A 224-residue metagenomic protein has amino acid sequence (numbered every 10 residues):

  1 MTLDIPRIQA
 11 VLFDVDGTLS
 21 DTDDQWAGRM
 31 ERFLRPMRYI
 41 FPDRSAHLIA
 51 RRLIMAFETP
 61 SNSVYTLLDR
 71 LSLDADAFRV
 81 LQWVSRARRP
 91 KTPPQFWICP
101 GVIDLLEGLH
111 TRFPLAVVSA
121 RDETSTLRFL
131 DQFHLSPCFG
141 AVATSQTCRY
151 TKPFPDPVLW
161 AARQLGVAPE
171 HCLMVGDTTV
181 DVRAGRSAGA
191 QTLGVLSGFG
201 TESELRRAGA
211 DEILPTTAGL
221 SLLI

Functional and structural regions predicted by a protein language model:
M1-V11, E107, E123, L127-I224: Asp-based, Mg2+/Mn2+-dependent phosphohydrolase catalytic module
L3-I103, T111: N-terminal helical cap/lid subdomain that shapes the substrate entry/recognition surface in HAD-like hydrolases
P114-A116, Q191: Proline-centered loop/turn at the N-terminus of a beta-strand
